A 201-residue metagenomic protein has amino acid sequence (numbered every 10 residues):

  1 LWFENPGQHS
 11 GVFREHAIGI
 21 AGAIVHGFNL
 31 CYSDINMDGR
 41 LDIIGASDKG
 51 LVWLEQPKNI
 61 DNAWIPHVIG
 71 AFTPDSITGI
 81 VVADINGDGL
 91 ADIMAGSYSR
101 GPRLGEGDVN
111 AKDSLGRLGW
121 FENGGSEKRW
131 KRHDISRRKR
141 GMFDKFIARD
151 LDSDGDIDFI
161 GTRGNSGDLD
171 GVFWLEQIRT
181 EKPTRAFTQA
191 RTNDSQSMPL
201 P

Functional and structural regions predicted by a protein language model:
L1-P201: Beta-propeller-forming repeat regions
